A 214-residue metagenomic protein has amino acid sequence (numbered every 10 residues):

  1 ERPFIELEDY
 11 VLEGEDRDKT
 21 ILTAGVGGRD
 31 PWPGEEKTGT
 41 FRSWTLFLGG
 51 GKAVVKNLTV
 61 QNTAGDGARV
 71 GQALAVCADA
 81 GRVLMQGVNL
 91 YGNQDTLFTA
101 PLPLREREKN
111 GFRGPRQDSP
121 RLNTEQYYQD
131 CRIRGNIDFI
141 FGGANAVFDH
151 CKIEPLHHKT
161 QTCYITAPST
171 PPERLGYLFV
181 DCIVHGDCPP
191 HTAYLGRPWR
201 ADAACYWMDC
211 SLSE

Functional and structural regions predicted by a protein language model:
E1-E214: Sequence-level preference for short, compositionally simple segments enriched in small aliphatic or small polar residues
